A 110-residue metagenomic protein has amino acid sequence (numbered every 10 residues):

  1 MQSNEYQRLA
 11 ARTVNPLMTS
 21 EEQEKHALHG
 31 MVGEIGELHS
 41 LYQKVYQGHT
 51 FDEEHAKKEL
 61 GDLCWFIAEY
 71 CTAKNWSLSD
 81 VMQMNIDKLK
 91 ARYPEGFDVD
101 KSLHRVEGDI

Functional and structural regions predicted by a protein language model:
M1-I110: Flexible "arm" and connector segments at domain edges
